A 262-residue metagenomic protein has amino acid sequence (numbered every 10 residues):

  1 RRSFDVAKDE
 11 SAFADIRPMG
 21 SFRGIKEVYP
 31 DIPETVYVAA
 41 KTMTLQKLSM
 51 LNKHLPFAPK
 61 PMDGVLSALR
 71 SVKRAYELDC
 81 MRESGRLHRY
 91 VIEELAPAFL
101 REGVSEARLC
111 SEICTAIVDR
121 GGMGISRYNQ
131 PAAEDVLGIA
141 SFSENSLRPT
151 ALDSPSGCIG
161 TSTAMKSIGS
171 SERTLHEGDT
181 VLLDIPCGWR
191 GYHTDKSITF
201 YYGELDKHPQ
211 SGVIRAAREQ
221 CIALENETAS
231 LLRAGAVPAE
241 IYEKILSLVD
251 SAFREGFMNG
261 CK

Functional and structural regions predicted by a protein language model:
R1-K262: Active-site neighborhoods and metal-handling regions in enzymes and metal-associated proteins
